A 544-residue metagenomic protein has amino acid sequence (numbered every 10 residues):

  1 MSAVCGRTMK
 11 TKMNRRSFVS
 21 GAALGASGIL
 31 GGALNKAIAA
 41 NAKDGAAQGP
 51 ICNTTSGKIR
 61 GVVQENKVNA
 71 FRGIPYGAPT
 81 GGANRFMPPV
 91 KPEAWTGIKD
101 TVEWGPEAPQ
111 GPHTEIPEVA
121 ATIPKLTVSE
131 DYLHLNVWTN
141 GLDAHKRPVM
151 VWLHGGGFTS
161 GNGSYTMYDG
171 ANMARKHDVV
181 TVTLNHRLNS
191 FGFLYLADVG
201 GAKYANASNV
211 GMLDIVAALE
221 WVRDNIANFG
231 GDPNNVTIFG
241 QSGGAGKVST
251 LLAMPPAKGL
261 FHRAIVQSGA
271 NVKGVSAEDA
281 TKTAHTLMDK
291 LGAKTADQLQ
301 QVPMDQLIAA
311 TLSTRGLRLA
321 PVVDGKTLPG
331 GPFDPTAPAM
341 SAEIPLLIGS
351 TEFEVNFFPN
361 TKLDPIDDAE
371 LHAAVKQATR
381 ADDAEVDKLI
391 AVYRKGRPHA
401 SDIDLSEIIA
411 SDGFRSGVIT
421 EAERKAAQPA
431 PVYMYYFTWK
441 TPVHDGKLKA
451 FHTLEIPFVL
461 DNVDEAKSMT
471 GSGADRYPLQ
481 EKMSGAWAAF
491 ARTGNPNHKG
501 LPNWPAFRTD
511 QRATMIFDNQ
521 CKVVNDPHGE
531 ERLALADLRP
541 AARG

Functional and structural regions predicted by a protein language model:
M1-T8: Short, Lys/Arg-enriched N-terminal segments with co-localized hydrophobic residues within the first ~10-30 amino acids
M9-G25: N-terminal secretory signal peptides and thylakoid transit peptides that target proteins across membranes
V19, M150, V216-L219, R223 (+10 more regions): Non-transmembrane alpha-helical segments in soluble domains of secreted/periplasmic/extracellular proteins
G25, I29-L30, A37-N209, P233 (+6 more regions): Non-catalytic accessory segments of hydrolases
E118-A296, K326-P359: Serine-hydrolase-like catalytic core of hydrolytic proteins
G141-R147, I226-N235, G292-T295, R424-Y433 (+1 more regions): Surface-exposed helix-capping loop/turn segments at secondary-structure junctions
R187-S190, F239-G243, Y436-H444, P502-R508: Short, solvent-exposed turn/loop segments enriched in Gly/Ser/Thr/Pro and often Arg
R263, K294, Q298-Q301, D305-A474 (+1 more regions): Substrate-gating cap/lid region and adjacent catalytic-acid/histidine neighborhood within extracellular/lumenal
